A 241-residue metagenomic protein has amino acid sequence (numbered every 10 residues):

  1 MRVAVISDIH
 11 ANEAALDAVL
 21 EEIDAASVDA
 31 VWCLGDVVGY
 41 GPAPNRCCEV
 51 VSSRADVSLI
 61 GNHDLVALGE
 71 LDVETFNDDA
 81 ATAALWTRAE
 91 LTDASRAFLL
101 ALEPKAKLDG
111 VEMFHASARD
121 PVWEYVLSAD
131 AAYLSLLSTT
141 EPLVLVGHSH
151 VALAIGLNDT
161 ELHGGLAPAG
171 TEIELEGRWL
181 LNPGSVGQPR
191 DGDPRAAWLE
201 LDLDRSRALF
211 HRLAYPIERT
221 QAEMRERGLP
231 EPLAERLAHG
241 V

Functional and structural regions predicted by a protein language model:
R2-H10, G110-S117, L180-G184: Active-site-proximal beta-strand elements of phosphoester/diester hydrolases
R2-R96: Core catalytic region of metal-dependent phosphoesterases/phosphodiesterases, especially metallo-beta-lactamase-like
H10-A15, G39-G41, H63-L68, K107 (+3 more regions): Active-site environment of divalent metal-dependent phosphoester hydrolases
E21-I23, C48-V51, T75-F76, D130-A131 (+2 more regions): Glycine-rich, phosphate-binding/catalytic loops in enzymes
A26-S27, E90-L157, V241: His/acidic metal-ligating clusters that form di-metal
W32, V57-L59, F114, L145 (+1 more regions): Hydrophobic/aromatic beta-strand patches that form the interior of the parallel beta-sheet core in alpha/beta enzyme
D159-V241: Acidic, His/Gly-rich catalytic cores of divalent-metal-dependent hydrolytic chemistry
